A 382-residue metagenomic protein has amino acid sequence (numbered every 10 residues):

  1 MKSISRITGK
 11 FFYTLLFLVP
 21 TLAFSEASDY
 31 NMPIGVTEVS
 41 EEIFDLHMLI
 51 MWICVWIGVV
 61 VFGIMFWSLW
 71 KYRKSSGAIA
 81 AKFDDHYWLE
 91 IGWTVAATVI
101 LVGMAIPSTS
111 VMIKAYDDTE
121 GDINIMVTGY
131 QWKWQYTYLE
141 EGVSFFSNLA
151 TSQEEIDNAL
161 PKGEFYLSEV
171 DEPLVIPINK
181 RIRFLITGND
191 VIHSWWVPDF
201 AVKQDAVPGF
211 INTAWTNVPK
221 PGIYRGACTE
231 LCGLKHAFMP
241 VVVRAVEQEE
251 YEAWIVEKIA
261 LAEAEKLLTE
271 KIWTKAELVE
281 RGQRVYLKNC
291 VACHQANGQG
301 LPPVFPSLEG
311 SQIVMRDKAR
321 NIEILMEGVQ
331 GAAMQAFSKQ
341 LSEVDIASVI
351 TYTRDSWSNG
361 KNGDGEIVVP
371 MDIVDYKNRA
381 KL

Functional and structural regions predicted by a protein language model:
M1-E26: N-terminal secretory/membrane targeting signals
S25-L49, L69-E280, R284: Non-transmembrane, membrane-proximal soluble domains of secreted or membrane proteins
H47-G58: Alpha-helical transmembrane segments
G58-Y72: Alpha-helical transmembrane segments
H193, M239-V242, P306, A332 (+1 more regions): Extracytoplasmic/periplasmic beta-strand context in beta-sandwich domains, especially the cupredoxin/COX2 CuA-binding
A214-N217, F305-R316, S338: Short, contiguous acidic/charged loop-to-helix segments that flank catalytic cores in large enzymes
A260-E277, Q283, K288, A336-L382: Flexible coil segments in periplasmic/lumen-exposed cytochrome c-class electron-transfer proteins
K275-L301, E309-E327: Sequence/structural segment immediately N-terminal to covalent heme-attachment motifs in c-type and related
